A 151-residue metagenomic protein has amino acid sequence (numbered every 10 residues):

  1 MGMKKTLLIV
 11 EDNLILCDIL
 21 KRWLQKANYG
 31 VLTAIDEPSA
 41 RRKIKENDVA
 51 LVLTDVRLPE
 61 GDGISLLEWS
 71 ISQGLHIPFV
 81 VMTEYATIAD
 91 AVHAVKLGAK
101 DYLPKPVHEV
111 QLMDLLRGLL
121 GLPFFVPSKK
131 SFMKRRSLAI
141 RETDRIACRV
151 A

Functional and structural regions predicted by a protein language model:
E11: Conserved acidic carboxylate
L14-L32, P38-S39: Two-component/phosphorelay signaling modules centered on CheY-like receiver
D36, D62-S65: Acidic catalytic/metal-coordinating carboxylates
R42, I64-L75: Short amphipathic alpha-helix used as the core "switch/output" element in two-component signaling
D55, T83: Active-site residues of response regulator receiver
T87-A89, V107-L116: C-terminal output helix
K129-A151: AAA+ ATPase active-site-proximal loops
